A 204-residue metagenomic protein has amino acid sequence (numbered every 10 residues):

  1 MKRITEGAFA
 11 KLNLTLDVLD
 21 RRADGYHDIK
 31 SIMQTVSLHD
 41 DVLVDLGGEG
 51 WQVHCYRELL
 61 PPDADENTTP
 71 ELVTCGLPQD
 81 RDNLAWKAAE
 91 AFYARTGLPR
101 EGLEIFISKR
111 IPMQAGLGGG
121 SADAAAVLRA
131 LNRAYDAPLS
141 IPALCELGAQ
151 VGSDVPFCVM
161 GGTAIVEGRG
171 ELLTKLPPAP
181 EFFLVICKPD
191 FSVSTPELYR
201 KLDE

Functional and structural regions predicted by a protein language model:
M1-D65: N-terminal, positively charged, Ser/Thr/Ala/Gly-biased leader segments that form transit/presequence-like amphipathic
K2, T69-Q79, R110-L117: A short glycine/serine-rich beta->alpha loop
K2-G7, T15-D17, R21-S31, D136-E204: ATP-dependent small-molecule kinase catalytic core of the GHMP/sugar-kinase superfamily and closely related
L14, V42-V44, A85, G120 (+2 more regions): Residue-level signal for inorganic ion chemistry
K30, L103-G116: Short pre-catalytic strand/loop immediately N-terminal to key active-site residues, enriched for Gly-Thr
T35-S37, P78-T96: Gly/Ser-rich catalytic/binding loops embedded in alpha/beta enzyme cores
A85, A115-I141, F157-G161: DPxDG-like acidic metal-binding loop motif
Y93-F106, A130-A149: Phosphate-handling active-site elements
